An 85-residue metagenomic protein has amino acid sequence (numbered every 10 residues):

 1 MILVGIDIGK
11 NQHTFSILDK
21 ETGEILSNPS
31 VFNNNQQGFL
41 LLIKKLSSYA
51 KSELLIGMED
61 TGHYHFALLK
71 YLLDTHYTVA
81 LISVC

Functional and structural regions predicted by a protein language model:
M1-C85: Phosphate- and other anionic-substrate recognition elements at nucleic-acid/protein interfaces
